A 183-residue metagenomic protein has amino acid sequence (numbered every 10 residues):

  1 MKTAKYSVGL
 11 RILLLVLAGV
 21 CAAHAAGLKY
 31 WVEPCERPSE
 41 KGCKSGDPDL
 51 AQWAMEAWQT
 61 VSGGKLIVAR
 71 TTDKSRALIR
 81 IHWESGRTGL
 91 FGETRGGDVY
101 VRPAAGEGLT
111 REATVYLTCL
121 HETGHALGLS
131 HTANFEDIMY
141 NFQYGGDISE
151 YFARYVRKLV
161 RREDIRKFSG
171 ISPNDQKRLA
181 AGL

Functional and structural regions predicted by a protein language model:
M1-V8: N-terminal secretory signal peptides that target proteins for export/translocation
Y6, V20, H24-A25: Short stretches within intrinsically disordered, low-complexity N-terminal or propeptide regions
R11-V20: Bacterial N-terminal signal peptides
A23-L183: Zinc-dependent metalloendopeptidases
